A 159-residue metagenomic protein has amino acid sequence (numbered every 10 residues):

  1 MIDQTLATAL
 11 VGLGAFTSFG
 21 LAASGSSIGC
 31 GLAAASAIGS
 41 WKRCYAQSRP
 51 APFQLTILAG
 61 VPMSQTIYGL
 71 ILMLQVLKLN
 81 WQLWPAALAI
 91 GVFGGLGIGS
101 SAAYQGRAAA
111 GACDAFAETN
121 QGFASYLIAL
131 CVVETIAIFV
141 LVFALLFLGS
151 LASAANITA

Functional and structural regions predicted by a protein language model:
M1-A159: Hydrophobic, small-residue-rich transmembrane alpha-helices and their short perimembrane loops in multi-pass membrane
